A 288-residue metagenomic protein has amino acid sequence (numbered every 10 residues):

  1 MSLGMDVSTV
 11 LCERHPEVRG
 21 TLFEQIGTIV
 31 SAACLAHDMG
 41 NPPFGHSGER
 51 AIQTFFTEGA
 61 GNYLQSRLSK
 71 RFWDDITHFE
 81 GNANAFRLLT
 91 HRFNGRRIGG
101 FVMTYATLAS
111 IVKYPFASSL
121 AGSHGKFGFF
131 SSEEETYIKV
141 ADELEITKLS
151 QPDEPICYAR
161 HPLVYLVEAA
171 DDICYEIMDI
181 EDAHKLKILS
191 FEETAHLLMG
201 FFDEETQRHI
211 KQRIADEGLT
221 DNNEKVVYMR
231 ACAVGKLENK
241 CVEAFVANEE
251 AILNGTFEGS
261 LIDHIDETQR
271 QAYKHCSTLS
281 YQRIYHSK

Functional and structural regions predicted by a protein language model:
S2-A32, M39-M229, E238: Sequence-structural signature of the catalytic-core scaffold of metal-dependent phosphohydrolases that act on
S2-D6, I29-V30, C34-A36, E243-F257: Short charge-dense sequence patches
D38-M39, I284: Short amphipathic alpha-helical interaction patches enriched in hydrophobic/aromatic residues with interspersed Lys/Arg
R208-K288: C-terminal subdomains that position terminal phosphate/3'-OH groups for nucleotidyl transfer/ligation, primarily on
